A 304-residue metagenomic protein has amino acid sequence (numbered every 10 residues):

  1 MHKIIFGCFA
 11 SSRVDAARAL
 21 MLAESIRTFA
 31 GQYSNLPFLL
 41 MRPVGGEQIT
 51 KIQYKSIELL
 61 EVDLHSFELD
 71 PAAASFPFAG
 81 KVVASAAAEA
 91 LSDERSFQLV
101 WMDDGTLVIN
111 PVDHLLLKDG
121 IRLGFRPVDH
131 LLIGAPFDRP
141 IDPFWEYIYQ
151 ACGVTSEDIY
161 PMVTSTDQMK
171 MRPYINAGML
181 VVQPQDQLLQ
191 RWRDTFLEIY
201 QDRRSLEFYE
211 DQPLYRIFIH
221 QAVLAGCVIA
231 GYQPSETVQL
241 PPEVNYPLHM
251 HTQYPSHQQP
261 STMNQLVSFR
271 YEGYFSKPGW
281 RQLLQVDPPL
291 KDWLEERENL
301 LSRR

Functional and structural regions predicted by a protein language model:
M1-R304: Glycosyltransferase catalytic domains, chiefly GT-A lineage
